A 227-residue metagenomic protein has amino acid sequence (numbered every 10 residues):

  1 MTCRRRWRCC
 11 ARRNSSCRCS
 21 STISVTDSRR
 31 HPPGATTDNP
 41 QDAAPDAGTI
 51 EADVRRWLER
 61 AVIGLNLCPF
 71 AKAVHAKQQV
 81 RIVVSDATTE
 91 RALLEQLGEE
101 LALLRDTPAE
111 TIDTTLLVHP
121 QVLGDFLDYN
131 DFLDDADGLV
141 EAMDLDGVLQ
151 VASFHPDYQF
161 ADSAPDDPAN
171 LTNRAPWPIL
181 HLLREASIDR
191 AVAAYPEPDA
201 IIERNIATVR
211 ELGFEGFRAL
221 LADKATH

Functional and structural regions predicted by a protein language model:
M1, C19, D113-L116: Hydrophobic beta-strand segments of well-ordered beta-sheets in folded domains
C3, W7-S28, P32-A35: Acidic, proline/serine/threonine- and glycine-rich low-complexity intrinsically disordered segments
G34, D38-H227: Expand to "…catalyze enediolate/carbanion chemistry for C-C bond making/breaking, isomerization, decarboxylation
